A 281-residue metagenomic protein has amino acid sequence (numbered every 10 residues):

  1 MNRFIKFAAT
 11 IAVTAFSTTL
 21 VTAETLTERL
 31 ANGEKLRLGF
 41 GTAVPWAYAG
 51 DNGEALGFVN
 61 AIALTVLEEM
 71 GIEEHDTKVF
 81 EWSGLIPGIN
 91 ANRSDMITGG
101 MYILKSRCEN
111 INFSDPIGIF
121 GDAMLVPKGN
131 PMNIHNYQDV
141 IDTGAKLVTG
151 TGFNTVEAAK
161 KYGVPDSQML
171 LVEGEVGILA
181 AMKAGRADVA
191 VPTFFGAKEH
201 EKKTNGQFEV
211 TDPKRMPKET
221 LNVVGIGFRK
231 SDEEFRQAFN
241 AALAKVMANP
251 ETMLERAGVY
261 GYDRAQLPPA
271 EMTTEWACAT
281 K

Functional and structural regions predicted by a protein language model:
E24-G100, E109: Extracytoplasmic small-molecule ligand-binding "clamshell" domains of the periplasmic binding protein/Venus flytrap
T25, N154-M169, E209-V210, A241-K281: Ligand-binding clefts/hinges and TM-proximal coupling segments of bilobed small-molecule sensing domains
R29, K128-K146: Flexible hinge/capping segments at coil-to-helix
G41, I119-A123, K202-L243, D263-K281: Periplasmic-binding protein-like
A49-D51, A63-E73, Y137, F153-E173 (+2 more regions): Ligand-binding cleft/hinge of the Venus flytrap
G57-E69, N130, Q138, F153 (+1 more regions): Extended ligand-binding regions for polar small-molecule ligands
H75-P87, M132, M169-A184, F195: Short helix-initiation/N-cap motifs at beta->coil->alpha
G84, G100-E109, A158-K161, D188-T220: A ligand-binding cleft/hinge motif common to bilobed small-molecule-binding domains
